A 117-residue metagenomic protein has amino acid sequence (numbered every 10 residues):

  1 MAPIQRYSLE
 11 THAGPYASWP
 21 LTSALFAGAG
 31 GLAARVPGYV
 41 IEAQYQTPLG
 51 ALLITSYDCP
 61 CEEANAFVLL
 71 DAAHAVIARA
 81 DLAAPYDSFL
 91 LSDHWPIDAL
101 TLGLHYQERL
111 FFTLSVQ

Functional and structural regions predicted by a protein language model:
M1-A13, D93-Q117: Acidic, small-residue rich beta-repeat scaffolds with periodic aromatic anchors
A2-E10, R35-P48, A84-P96: Repeated scaffold domains used in trafficking and secretory/extracellular systems, primarily beta-propellers
A17-A29, L102: Short polybasic amphipathic segments
W19-L21, P60-V68, R109-Q117: Structural motif
A24-A75: Short, well-structured hydrophobic secondary-structure segments
H74, D87, R109-F111: Generic "edge-of-domain/loop-turn" microfeature
I77-A83: Beta-propeller fold detector
